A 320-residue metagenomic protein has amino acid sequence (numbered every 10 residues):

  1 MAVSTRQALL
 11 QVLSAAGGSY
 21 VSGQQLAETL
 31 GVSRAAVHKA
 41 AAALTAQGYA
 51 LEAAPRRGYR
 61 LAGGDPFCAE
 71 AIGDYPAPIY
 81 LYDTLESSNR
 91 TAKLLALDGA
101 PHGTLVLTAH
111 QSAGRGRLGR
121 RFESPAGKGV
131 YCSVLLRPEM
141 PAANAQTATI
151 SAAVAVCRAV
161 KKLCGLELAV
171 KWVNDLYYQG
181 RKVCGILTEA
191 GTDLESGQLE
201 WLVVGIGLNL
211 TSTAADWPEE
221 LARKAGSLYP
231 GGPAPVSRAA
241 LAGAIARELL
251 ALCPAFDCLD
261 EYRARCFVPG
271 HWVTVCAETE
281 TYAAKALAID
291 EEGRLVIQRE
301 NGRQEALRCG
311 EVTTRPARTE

Functional and structural regions predicted by a protein language model:
A2-K161, C184: N-terminal lobe of the biotin/lipoate ligase/transferase fold
A2-S33, M140-L168, Y178-E320: Long, positively charged amphipathic alpha-helical accessory segments at protein N-termini or as interdomain linkers
